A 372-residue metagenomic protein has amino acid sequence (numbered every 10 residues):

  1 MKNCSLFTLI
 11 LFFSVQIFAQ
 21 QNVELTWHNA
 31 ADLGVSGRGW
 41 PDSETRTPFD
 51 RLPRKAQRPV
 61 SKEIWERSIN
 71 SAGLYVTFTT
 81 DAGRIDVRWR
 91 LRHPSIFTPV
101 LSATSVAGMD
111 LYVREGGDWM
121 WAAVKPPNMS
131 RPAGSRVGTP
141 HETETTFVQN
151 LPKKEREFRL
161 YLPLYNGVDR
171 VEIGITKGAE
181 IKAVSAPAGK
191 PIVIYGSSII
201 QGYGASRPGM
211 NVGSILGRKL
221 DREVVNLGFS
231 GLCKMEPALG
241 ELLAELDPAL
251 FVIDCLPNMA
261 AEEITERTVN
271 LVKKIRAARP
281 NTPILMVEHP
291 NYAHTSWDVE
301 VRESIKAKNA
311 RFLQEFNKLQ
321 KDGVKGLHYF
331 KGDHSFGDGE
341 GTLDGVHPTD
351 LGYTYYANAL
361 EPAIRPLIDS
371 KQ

Functional and structural regions predicted by a protein language model:
M1-Q21: Bacterial Sec-dependent N-terminal signal peptides
S14-P191, I368-D369: N-terminal secretory targeting modules
F97-V100, G202-M210, E303-K306: Glycine- and acidic-residue-enriched helix-capping/strand-helix junction motifs
G189-G213: Catalytic nucleophile-elbow at a beta strand-turn-alpha helix junction centered on a G-D-S/GDSL motif, marking
G213-N226, N317: Short helix-loop-beta junction
L216, C233-K274, A278, H289-S296: Oxyanion-hole/transition-state-stabilizing segment in secreted/luminal serine hydrolases and related acyltransferases
Y292-F330: Substrate-gating cap/lid alpha-helix
D344-Q372: Histidine-centered active-site loop/cap adjacent to the catalytic His in serine esterases/O-acetyl transfer systems
